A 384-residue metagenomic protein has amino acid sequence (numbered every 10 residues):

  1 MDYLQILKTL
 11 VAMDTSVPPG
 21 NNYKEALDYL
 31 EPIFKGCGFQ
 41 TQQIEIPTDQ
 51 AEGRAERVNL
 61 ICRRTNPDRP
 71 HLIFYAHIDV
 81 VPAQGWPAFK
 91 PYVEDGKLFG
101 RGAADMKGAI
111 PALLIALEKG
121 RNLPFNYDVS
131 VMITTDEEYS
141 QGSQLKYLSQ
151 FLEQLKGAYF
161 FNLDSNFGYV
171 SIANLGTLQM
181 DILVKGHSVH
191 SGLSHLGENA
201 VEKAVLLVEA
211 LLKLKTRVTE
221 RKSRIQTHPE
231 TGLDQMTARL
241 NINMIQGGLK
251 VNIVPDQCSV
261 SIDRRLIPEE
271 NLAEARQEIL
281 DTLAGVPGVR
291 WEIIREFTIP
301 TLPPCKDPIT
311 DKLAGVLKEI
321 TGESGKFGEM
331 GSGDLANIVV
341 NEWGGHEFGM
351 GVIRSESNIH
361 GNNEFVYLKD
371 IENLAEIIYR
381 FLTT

Functional and structural regions predicted by a protein language model:
M1-R101, N122-F125: Acidic/His- and Gly-rich active-site-bordering loop/insert found across diverse amide/peptide-bond hydrolases
T9, M13, Y29-C37, K119 (+5 more regions): Generic non-transmembrane alpha-helical segments
R64, V184, R264-L266: Hydrophobic beta-strand positions in extracellular immunoglobulin-like domains
D79-E94, I172-V184, G315, F348-G351: Acidic-glycine-rich active-site phosphate/pyrophosphate-binding loop
M106-T177, G232: Acidic/histidine-rich catalytic neighborhood of metal-dependent amide-processing enzymes
Y169-L206, E270-L317: Metal-dependent peptidase/peptidase-like ectodomains
S191-I245, I253-V254, P268-R290: Acidic-enriched catalytic cores of C-N bond-cleaving enzymes acting on peptides and small amides
T219-M236, N241, R290-T384: An extended, acidic, His-containing surface patch that forms the Zn2+-binding/catalytic region of metallohydrolases
